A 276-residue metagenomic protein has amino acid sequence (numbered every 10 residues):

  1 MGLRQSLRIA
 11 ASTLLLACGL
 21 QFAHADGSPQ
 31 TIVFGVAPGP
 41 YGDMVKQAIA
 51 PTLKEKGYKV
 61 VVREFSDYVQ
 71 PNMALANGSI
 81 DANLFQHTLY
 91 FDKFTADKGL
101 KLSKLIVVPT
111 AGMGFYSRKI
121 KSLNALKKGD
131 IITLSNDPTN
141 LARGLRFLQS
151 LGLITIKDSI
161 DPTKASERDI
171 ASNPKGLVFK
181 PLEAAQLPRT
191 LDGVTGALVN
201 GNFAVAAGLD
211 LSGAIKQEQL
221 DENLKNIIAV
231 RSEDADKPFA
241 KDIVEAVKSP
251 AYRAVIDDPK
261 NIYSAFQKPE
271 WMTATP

Functional and structural regions predicted by a protein language model:
A23-V33, L53-K54, K59, L123-D130: Immediate post-signal peptide segment of exported/extracytoplasmic ligand-binding proteins
P38-V61: Short, polar/charged alpha-helical segment
V62-M73, I160-R189: Short helix-initiation/N-cap motifs at beta->coil->alpha
Y68-G99, G114, K121, A206-G208: Pocket-flanking alpha-helical
K93-L105, I120, L191-G193, L198 (+1 more regions): Ligand-binding "clamshell"
L105-I154, R253: A conserved helix-loop-strand patch within extracytoplasmic ligand-binding domains of the periplasmic binding
G112-L123, L224-F239: A bilobed periplasmic-binding-protein/Venus flytrap-type ligand-binding module shared by bacterial periplasmic
T139-G152, D158-P162, V244-P276: Ligand-binding clefts/hinges and TM-proximal coupling segments of bilobed small-molecule sensing domains
